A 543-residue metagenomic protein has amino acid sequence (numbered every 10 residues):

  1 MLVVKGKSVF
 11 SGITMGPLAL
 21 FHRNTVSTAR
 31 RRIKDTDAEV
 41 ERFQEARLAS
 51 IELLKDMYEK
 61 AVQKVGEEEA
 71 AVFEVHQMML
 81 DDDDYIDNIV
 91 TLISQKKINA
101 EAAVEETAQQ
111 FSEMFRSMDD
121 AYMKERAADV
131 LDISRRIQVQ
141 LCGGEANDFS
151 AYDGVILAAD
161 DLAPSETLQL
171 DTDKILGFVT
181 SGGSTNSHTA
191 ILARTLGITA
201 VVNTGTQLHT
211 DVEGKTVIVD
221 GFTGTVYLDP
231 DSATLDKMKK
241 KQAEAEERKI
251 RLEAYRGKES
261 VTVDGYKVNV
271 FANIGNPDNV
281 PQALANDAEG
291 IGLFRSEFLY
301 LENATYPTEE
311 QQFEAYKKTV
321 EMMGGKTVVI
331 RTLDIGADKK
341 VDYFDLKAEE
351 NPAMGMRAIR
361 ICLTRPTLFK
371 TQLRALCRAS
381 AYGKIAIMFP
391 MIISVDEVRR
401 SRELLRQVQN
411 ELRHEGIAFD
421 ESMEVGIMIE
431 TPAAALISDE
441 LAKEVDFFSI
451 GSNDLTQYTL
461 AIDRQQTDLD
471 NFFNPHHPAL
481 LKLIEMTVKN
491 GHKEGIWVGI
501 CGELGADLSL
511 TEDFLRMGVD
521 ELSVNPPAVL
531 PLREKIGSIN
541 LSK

Functional and structural regions predicted by a protein language model:
M1-A29, C142, F149-G154, A158-A285: Acidic, glycine-rich flexible loop/linker segments
M1-E145: Conserved, well-structured core domains of diverse proteins
A38-E41, E45, A71, D84 (+19 more regions): Conserved active-site and cofactor/substrate-binding residues in soluble primary-metabolism enzymes
L48-G66, M78-Y85, T91-I98, Q109 (+11 more regions): Generic secondary-structure signature for well-ordered alpha-helical cores
A49, I133, T189-L192, Q282 (+2 more regions): Residues within well-formed alpha-helices
L80-A128, R194-E213, E259, F294 (+3 more regions): Short, charged N-terminal helix-start/capping segments
E113-D153, V219-Q242, L441-F472: N-terminal-biased segments
K249-K543: Conserved alpha/beta-domain cores
